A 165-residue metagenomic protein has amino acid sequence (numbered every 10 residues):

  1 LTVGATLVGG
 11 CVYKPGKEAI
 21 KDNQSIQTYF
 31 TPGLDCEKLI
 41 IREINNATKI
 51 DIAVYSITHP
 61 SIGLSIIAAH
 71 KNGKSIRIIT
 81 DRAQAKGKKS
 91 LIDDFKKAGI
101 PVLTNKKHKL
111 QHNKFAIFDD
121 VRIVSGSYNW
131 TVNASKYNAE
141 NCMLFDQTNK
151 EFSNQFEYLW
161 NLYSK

Functional and structural regions predicted by a protein language model:
G16-D35: Boundary/entry segment of secreted carbohydrate-active catalytic domains
I26-P32, I52-Y55, I100-L103: Short, flexible loop segments at the rims of nucleotide/cofactor-binding pockets, characterized by
L39-I100: Primarily the HKD phosphodiesterase
I44, F95-K96, H108-Q111, A116-D119 (+1 more regions): Extracellular/periplasmic catalytic domains that process cell-envelope and extracellular macromolecules
D51-A53, R77-T80, L103-T104, A116-I117 (+2 more regions): Structural recognition of the beta-strand scaffold that forms the well-ordered cores of secreted hydrolase catalytic
S56-P60, R82-K86, H108-L110, R122-I123 (+2 more regions): Solvent-exposed loop/turn segments at secondary-structure junctions within structured extracellular/periplasmic domains
I123-K165: Signature of lipid phosphatidyltransferase scaffolds
